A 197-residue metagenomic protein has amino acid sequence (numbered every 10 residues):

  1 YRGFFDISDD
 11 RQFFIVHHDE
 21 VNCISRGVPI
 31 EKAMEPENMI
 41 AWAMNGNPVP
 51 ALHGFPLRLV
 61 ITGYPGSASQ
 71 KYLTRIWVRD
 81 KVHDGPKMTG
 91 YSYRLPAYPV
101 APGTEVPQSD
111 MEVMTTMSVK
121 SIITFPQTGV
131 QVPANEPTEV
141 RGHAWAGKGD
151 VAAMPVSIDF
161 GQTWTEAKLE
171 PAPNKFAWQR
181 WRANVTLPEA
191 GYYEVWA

Functional and structural regions predicted by a protein language model:
R2-W196: Extended, aromatic/histidine-rich regions of cofactor-dependent oxidoreductases associated with respiratory
